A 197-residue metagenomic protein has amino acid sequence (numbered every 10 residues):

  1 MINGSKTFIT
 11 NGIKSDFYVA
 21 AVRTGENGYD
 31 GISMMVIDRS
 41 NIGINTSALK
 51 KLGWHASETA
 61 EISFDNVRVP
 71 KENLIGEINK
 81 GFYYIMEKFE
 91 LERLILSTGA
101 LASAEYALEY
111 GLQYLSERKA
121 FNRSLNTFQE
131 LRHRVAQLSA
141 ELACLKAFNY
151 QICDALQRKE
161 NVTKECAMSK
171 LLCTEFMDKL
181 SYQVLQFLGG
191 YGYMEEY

Functional and structural regions predicted by a protein language model:
M1-N3, I75-G76: General beta-strand structural signal in soluble alpha/beta enzymes
N3-S47: A short core secondary-structure module
T10-K14, G25-Y29, L52-A56, G76-I78 (+1 more regions): Solvent-exposed alpha-helices and their adjacent loops that cap or buttress functional pockets in soluble metabolic
S40-P70: Flexible, small-/acidic-enriched active-site or ligand-binding loops
I44-T46, W54, L74-I75, I85 (+2 more regions): Short clusters of hydrophobic/aromatic residues that line enzyme substrate/ligand-binding pockets
A60-E87: A short, charged helix-loop
E61-S63, E87-Y197: Alpha-helical interface subdomain recognition
